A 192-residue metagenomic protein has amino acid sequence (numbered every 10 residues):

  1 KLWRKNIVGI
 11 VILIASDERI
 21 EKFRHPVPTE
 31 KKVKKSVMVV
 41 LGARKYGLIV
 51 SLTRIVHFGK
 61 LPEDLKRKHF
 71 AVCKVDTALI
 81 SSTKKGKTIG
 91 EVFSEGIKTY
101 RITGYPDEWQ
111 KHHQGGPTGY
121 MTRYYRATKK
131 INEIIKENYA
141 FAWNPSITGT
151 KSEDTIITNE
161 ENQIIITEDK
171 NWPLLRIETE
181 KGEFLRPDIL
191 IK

Functional and structural regions predicted by a protein language model:
K1-K192: Active-site neighborhoods and metal-handling regions in enzymes and metal-associated proteins
